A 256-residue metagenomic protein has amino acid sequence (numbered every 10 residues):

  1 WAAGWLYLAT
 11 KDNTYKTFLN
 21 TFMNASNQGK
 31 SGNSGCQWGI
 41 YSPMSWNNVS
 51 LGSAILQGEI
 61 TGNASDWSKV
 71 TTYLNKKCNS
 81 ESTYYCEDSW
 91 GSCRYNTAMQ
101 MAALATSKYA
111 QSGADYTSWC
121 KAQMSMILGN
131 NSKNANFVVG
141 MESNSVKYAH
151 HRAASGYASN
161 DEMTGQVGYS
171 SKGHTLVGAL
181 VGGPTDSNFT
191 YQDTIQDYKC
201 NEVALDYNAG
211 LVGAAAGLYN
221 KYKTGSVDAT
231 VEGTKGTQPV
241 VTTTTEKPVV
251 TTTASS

Functional and structural regions predicted by a protein language model:
W1-T14, F18-A25, S45-S80, S89-V240: Aromatic (Trp/Tyr) and acidic
N24-G29, C36-P43: Solenoid-like repeat scaffolds
K30-S34, K77-C86: Acidic/His metal-coordination segments adjacent to aromatic residues that form catalytic metal sites in metalloenzymes
V241-S256: Extracellular mucin-like PTS domains
